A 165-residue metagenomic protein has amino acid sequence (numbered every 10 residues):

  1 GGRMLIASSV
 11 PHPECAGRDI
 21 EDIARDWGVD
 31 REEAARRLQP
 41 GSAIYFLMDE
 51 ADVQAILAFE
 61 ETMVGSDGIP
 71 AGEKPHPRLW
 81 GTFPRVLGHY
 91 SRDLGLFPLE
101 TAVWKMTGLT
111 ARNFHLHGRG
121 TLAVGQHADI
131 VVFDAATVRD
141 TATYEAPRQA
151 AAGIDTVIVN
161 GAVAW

Functional and structural regions predicted by a protein language model:
G1-G95: Active-site neighborhoods of metal-dependent hydrolases
E32-A34, P98-T101, W165: Acidic/polar loop patches that form or flank catalytic/metal-binding clefts of enzymes that bind anionic ligands
A43-V53, P98-V103, A111-R148: Acidic, glycine-enriched loop/beta-strand segments at the rims of small-molecule binding/catalytic pockets
A55-E61, S66-D67, V131-W165: C-terminal cap of metal-dependent C-N hydrolases
Y90, A102-K105: Structured C-terminal cores of nucleic-acid metabolism proteins
K105-G108, A164-W165: Phosphate-backbone binding interfaces of nucleic-acid-interacting proteins
